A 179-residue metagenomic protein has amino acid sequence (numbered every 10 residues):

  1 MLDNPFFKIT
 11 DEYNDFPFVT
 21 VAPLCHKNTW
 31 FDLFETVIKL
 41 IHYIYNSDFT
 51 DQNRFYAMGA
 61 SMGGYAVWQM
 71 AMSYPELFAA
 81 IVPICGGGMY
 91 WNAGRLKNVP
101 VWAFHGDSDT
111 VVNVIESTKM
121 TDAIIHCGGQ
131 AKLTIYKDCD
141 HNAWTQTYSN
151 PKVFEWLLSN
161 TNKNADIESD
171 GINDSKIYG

Functional and structural regions predicted by a protein language model:
M1-I38: Active-site machinery of serine-nucleophile hydrolases
D15-F18, L96-V101: Short, proline-enriched alpha-helix->beta-strand connector loops that line the catalytic pocket of alpha/beta-hydrolase
C25, V82-Y90: Active-site nucleophile loop of the alpha/beta-hydrolase fold
N28-M62, L77: Gly/Ser-rich "nucleophile elbow"/oxyanion-hole loop immediately N-terminal to the catalytic nucleophile in hydrolases
F31-F34, I38, W68, V114-T118: Short, surface-exposed alpha-helical segments at coil->helix boundaries
A57-G59, I84, F104: Short beta-strand immediately N-terminal to the catalytic nucleophile in serine-hydrolase-like folds
G64-P75, I81: Short glycine-enriched nucleophile-adjacent loop and the immediately C-terminal alpha-helix near the catalytic center
P100-G179: C-terminal catalytic histidine-bearing segment of alpha/beta-hydrolase fold enzymes
